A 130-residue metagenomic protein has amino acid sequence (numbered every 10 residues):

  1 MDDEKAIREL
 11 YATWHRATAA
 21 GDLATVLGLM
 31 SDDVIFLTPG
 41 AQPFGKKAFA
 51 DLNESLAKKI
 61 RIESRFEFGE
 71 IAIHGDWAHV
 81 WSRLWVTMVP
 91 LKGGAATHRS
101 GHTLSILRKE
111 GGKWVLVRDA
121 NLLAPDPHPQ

Functional and structural regions predicted by a protein language model:
M1-K5, Q130: Basic/polar N-terminal segments that are highly enriched at the extreme N-terminus, encompassing both cleavable
E4-K5, L10, L23-H74, R83 (+1 more regions): A solvent-exposed, acidic/Ser-Thr-rich amphipathic alpha-helical stretch
W14, N53, F66-I71, L84-V86 (+2 more regions): Hydrophobic/aromatic beta-strand elements that line small-molecule binding cavities or substrate pockets in beta-rich
L91-K92: Extracellular loop and loop/strand-boundary signature of outer-membrane beta-barrel proteins
S100-Q130: Short beta-strand edge/turn micro-motifs at domain boundaries
